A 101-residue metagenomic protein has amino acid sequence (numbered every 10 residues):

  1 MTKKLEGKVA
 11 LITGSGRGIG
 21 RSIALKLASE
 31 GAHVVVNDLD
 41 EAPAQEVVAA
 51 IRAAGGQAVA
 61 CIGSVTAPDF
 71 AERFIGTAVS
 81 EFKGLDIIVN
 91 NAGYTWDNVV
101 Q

Functional and structural regions predicted by a protein language model:
K3-V35: Canonical Rossmann dinucleotide-binding motif of NAD(H)/NADP(H)-dependent dehydrogenases/reductases, specifically
E30-E46: Conserved glycine-rich Rossmann-like NAD(P)H-binding loop of the short-chain dehydrogenase/reductase
V36, C61-I62: Conserved residues in the N-terminal Rossmann fold of short-chain dehydrogenase/reductase
E41-Q45, I62-G76: The beta1-alpha1 cofactor-binding region of Rossmann-like NAD(H)/NADP(H)-dependent oxidoreductases
V47-G55: Short, conserved SAM-binding/catalytic segment of Class I S-adenosyl-L-methionine-dependent methyltransferases
A54-Q57, T77-N90, W96: A glycine-rich helix->loop->beta "capping" turn within Rossmann-like NAD(P)(H)-dependent oxidoreductase domains
A67, E72, T95-Q101: Conserved mid-core segment of classical short-chain dehydrogenase/reductases
